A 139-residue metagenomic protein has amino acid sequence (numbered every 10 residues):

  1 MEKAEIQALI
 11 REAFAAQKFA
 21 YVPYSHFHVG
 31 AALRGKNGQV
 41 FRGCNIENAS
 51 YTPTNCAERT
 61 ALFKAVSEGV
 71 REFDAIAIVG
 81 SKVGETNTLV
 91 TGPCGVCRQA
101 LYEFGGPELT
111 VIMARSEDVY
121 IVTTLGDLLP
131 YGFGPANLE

Functional and structural regions predicted by a protein language model:
M1-A8, E139: Basic/polar N-terminal segments that are highly enriched at the extreme N-terminus, encompassing both cleavable
Q7-V22: Short, basic/aromatic recognition patches
A13, A31-A32, A61, A65: Small-residue (primarily alanine) positions within well-ordered alpha-helices, especially packing/interaction faces
A20-S25, L109: Extended beta-strand/beta-hairpin segments
S25-H26, N55: Short glycine/proline-enriched turns and hinge-like loops at secondary-structure junctions
H28-G35, I112: Short beta-strand scaffold segments in enzyme catalytic cores
R42-N137: Zn2+-dependent cytidine deaminase-like catalytic core
